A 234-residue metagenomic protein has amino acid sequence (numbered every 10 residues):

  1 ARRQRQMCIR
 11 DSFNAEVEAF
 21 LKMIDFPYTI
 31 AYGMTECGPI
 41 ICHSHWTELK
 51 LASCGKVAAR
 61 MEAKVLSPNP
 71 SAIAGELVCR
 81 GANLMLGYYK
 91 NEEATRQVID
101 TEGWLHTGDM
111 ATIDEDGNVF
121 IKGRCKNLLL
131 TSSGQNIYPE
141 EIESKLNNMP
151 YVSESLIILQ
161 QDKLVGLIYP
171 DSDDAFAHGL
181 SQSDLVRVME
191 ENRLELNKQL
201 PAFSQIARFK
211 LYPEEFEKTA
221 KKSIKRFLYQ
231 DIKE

Functional and structural regions predicted by a protein language model:
A1-I9: Single conserved hydrophobic/aromatic residue that forms the stacking wall/gate of nucleotide- or nucleobase-binding
R10, A63, G117, L146 (+3 more regions): Residue-level signal for inorganic ion chemistry
R10-V17, I30-H45, A58-R60, Q161-K163: Conserved A3 ("GATE") glycine/threonine-rich loop of ANL adenylate-forming enzymes
K22-F26, M34-A52, P68, N91-A94 (+1 more regions): Active-site loops of AMP-binding adenylate-forming
V57, S71-A72, E76-T131: Conserved ATP-binding/catalytic segment of the ANL
L84, N118-N147, D174-D184, L200-I206 (+1 more regions): Adenylate-forming
M110, E115, N148-S172, N197: C-terminal boundary motif of the adenylate-forming
L129, E154-L156, D162, R193-E234: Conserved C-terminal "lid"/linker of ANL adenylate-forming enzymes
